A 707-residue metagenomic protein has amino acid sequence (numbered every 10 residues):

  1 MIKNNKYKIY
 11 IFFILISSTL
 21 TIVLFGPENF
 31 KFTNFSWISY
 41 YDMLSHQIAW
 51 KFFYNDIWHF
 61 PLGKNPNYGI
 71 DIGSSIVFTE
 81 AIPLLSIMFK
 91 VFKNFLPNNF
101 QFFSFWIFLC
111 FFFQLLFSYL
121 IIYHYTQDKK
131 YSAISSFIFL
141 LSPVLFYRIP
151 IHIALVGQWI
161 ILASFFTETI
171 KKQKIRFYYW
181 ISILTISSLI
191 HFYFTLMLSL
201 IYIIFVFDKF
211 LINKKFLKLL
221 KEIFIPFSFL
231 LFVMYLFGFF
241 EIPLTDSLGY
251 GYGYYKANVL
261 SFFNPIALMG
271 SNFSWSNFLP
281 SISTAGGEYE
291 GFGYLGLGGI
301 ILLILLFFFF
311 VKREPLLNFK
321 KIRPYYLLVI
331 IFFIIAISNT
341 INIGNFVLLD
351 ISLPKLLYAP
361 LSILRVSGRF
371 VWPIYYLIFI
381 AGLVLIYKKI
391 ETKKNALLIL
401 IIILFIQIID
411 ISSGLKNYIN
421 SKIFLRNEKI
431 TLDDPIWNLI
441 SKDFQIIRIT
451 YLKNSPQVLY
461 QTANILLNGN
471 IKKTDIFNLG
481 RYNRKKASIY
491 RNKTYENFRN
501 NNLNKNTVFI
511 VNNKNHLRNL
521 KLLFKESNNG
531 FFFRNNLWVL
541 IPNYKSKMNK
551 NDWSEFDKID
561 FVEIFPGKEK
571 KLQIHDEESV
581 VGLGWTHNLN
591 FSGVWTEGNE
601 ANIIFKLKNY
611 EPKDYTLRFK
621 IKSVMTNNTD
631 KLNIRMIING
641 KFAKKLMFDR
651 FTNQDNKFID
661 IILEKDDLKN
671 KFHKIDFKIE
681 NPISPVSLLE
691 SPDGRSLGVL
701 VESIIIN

Functional and structural regions predicted by a protein language model:
M1-F30, K221-P226, E314-L328: Start-transfer (signal-anchor) and selected internal transmembrane alpha helices of multi-pass inner/ER membrane
S18-Q114, S142-F146, H152, V156 (+1 more regions): Membrane-interface coil-to-helix junctions
I22-E28, A133-I151, V233-P243, V259-S276 (+2 more regions): Membrane-interface helix-loop junctions at the exits of transmembrane helices
Y40, F232-F310: Periplasmic/ER-lumenal interhelical loops and adjacent helix-loop junctions in multi-pass membrane proteins
V77-I82, Q101-F111, I138-A163, L189-M197 (+2 more regions): Membrane-interface micro-motifs in multi-pass membrane enzymes
F108, F112-Y125, K130-K171, R176-K209 (+3 more regions): Membrane-embedded helix bundles of polyisoprenyl
N213-L220, I304-L348: Membrane-interface helix-loop-helix junctions at transmembrane boundaries of multi-pass membrane enzymes, predominantly
N438-K442, L479-N707: C-terminal luminal/periplasmic domains and tails of membrane-associated envelope-modifying transferases
